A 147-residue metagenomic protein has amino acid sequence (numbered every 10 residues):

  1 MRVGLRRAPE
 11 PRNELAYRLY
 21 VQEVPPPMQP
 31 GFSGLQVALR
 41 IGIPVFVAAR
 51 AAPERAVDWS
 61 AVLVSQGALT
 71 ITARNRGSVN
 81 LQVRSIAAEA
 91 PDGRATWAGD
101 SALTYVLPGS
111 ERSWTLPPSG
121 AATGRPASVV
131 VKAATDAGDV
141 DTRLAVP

Functional and structural regions predicted by a protein language model:
M1, L15-Y17, I41, R55 (+2 more regions): Envelope-exposed proteins and targeting segments
M1-P9, A95-A122: Intrinsically disordered, low-complexity Pro/Gly/Ser/Thr-rich segments with frequent PxxP/GP/PP motifs and embedded
R6-F46, A121-P147: Terminal connector regions
M28-Q29, E89-D100: Short aromatic-acidic-glycine turn motif
R40-G42, A68-T70, E111-T115, S128: Transmembrane beta-barrel architecture of outer membranes
F46-V64: Low-complexity, acidic Ser/Thr/Pro/Gly-rich terminal tails and inter-domain linkers that flank the onset of structured
I71-G77: Asparagine-centered strand-capping/turn motif at beta-strand->loop junctions
S78-V83: Short acidic/proline- and small/hydrophobic-mixed sequence motifs that coincide with surface turns and coil-to-beta
